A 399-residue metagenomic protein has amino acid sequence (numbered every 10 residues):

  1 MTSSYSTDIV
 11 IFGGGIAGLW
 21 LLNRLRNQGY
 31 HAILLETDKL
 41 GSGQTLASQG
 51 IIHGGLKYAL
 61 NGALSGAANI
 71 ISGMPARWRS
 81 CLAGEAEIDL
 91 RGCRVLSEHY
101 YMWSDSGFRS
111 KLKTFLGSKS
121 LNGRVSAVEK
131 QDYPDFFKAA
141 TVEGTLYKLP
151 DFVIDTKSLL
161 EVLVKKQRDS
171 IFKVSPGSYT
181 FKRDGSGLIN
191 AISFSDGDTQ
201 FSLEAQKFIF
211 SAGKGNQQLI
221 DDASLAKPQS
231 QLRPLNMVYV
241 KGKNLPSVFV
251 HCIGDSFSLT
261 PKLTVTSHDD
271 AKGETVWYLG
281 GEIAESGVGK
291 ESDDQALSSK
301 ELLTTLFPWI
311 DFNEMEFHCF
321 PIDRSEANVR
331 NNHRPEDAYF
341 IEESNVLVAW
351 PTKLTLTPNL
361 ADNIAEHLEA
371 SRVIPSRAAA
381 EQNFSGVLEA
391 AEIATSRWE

Functional and structural regions predicted by a protein language model:
Y5-T7, D198-K207: Core beta-strand elements of the Rossmann-like FAD/NAD(P) dinucleotide-binding domain in flavoenzyme oxidoreductases
F12, L203-G215: Short hydrophobic core segments
R26-A47: Glycine-rich FAD pyrophosphate-binding loop
G50-D135: Dinucleotide-binding Rossmann-like beta1-alpha1 core, especially the glycine-rich loop that anchors the ADP
K130-K173, E282, E343-P351: Helix-loop-beta segment of a Rossmann-like dinucleotide-binding subdomain
F172-S195: A conserved short coil-to-beta-strand element within the FAD-binding core of flavoproteins
F210-E343: Active-site substrate-recognition segment that forms the wall of the catalytic cavity or substrate channel
T305-E399: C-terminal catalytic lobe of FAD-dependent flavoproteins
